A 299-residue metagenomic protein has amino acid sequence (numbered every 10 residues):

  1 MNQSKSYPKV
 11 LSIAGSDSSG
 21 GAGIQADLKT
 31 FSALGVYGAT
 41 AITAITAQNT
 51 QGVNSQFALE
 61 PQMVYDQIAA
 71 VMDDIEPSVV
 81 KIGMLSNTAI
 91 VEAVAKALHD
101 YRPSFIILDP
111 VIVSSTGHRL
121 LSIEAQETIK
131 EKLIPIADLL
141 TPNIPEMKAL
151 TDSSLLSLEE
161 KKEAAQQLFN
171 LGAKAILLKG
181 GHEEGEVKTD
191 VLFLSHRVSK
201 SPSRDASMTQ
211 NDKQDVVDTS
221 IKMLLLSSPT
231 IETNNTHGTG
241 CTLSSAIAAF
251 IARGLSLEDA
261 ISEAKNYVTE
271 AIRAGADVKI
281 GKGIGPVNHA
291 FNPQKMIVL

Functional and structural regions predicted by a protein language model:
N2-S12, S32-L108, I112-T116, A290-M296: Conserved N-terminal subdomain of the carbohydrate kinase-like
K5, L34-A39, K222-L224, F250-A264: Phosphate-handling active-site elements
Y7, A58, D259-L299: Charged C-terminal helix
I13-S19, K222-H237: Short pre-catalytic strand/loop immediately N-terminal to key active-site residues, enriched for Gly-Thr
G20-V36: N-terminal basic/disordered segments at the start of proteins
I123-K200, R204-M208, D212-K222: Conserved phosphate/ATP/ADP-binding segment of small-molecule kinases
K148-A149, N234-L257: Short, small-residue alpha-helix embedded
